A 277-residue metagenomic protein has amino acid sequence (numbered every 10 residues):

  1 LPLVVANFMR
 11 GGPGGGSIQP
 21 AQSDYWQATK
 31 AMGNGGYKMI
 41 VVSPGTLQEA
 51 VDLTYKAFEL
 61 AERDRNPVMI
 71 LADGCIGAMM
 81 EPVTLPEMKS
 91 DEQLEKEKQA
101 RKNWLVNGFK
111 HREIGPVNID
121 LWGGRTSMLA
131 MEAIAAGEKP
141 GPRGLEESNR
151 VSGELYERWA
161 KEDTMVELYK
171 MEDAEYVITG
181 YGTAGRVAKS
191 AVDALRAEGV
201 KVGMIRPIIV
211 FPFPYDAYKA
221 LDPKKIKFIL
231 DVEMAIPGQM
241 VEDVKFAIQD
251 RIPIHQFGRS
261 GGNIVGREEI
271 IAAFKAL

Functional and structural regions predicted by a protein language model:
L3, A57, I178, R206 (+2 more regions): Buried hydrophobic positions in well-ordered alpha/beta secondary-structure cores of metabolic enzymes
V4-K38, E92-E97: Flexible glycine-/small-residue-enriched beta->alpha junction loops that bind anionic phosphate/pyrophosphate groups
N7-G15, T46-Q48, G74-I76, I208-F211 (+1 more regions): Acidic, glycine-rich active-site loops and adjacent beta-strand->loop/helix elements that engage anionic groups
G14-A21, D52-Y55, M79-P86, A217 (+2 more regions): Short acidic, glycine/serine/threonine-rich loops at helix termini
Q19-G74, G266: Conserved thiamine diphosphate
R65-E167: Conformationally flexible catalytic loops at phosphate/diphosphate-handling active centers
T164-K201, I205, F211-A217: Redox- and metal-dependent alpha/beta enzyme cores, enriched for Fe-S-associated oxidoreductases and cofactor-handling
I229-L277: Peripheral docking tails and interdomain loops at the edges of cofactor- or intermediate-handling domains
